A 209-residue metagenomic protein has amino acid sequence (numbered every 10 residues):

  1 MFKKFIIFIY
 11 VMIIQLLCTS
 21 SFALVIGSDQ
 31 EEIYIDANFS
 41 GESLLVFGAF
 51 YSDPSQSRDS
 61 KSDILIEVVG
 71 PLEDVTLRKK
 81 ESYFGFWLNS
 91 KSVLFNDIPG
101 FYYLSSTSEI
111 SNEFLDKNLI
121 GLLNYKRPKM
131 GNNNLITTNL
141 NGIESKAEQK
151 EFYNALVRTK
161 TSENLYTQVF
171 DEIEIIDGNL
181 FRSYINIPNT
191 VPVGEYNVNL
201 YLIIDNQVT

Functional and structural regions predicted by a protein language model:
F8-L17: Bacterial N-terminal signal peptides
F22-N38: N-terminal edge beta-strand
F50-P54: Short solvent-exposed capping/turn motifs at the termini of beta-strands
E67-V93: Membrane-embedded segments
E73-D74, I110-E113, I203-T209: Short acidic/polar inter-strand loop motif in beta-rich domains
F86-V193: Membrane-proximal low-complexity regions enriched in glycine and acidic/polar residues
T190-T209: Extended, hydrophilic extramembrane loops/domains of integral membrane proteins
